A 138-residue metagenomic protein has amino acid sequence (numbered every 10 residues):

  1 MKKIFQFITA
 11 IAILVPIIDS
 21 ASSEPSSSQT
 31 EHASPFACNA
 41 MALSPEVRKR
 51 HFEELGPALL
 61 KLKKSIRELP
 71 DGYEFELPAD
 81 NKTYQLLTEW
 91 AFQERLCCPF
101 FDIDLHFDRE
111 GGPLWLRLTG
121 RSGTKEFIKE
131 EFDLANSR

Functional and structural regions predicted by a protein language model:
M1-I4: Positively charged n-region of N-terminal signal peptides that target proteins for export
I8-P16: Bacterial N-terminal signal peptides
S20-P25: Boundary at the C-terminal end of the N-terminal hydrophobic targeting segment
Q29-D71, F100, S122-R138: Long, contiguous binding/interaction regions
F75-N81, L116-G120: Short beta-strand-to-loop capping motifs
K82-T88, G123-I128: Short, conserved charged micro-motifs
W90-A91, F101-H106: Amphipathic, hydrophobic secondary-structure cores in small proteins
D104-W115: Short proline/glycine- and acidic-rich turn/helix-capping motifs at secondary-structure junctions
